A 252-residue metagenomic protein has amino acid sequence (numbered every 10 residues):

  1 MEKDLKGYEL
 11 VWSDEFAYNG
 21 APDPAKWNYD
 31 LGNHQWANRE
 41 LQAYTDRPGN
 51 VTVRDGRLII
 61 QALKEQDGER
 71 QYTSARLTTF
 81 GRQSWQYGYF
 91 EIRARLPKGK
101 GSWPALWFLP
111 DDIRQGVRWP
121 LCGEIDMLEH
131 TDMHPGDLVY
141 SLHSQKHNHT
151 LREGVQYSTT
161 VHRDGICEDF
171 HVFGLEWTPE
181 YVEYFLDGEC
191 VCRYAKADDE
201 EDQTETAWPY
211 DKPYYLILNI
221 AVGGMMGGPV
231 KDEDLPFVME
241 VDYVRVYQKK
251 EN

Functional and structural regions predicted by a protein language model:
M1-N252: GH16 jelly-roll
